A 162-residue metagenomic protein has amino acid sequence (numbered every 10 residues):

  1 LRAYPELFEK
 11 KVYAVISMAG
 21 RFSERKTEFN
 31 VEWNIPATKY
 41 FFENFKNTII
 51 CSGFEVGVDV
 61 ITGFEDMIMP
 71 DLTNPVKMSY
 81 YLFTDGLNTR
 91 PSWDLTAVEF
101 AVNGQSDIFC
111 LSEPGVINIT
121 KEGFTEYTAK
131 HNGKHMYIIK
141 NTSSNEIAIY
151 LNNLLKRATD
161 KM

Functional and structural regions predicted by a protein language model:
L1-M162: N-terminal acidic, glycine/proline-rich low-complexity segments
